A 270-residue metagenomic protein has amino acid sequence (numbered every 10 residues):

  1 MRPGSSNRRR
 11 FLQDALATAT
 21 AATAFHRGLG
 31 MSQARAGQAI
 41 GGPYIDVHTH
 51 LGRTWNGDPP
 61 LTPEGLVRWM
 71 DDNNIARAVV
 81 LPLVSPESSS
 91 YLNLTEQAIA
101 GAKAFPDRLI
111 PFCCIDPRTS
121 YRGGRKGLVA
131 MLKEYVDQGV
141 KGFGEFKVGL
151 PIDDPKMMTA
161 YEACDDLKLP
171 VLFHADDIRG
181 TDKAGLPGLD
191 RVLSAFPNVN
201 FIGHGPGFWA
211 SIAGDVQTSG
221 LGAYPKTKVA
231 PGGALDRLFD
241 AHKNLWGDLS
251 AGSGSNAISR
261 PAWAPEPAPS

Functional and structural regions predicted by a protein language model:
R2-A19: N-terminal secretory signal peptides and thylakoid transit peptides that target proteins across membranes
H26-N56: C-terminal segment of N-terminal export signals and the immediately downstream linker at the start of the mature
I45-V47, V80-P82, F112-C114, G144 (+2 more regions): Active-site neighborhood of phospho(di)ester-bond hydrolases with catalytic His/Asp-centered motifs
L61-L66, Y91-A100, K126-A130, G185-D190 (+2 more regions): Alpha-helical scaffolding within the catalytic cores of extracellular/periplasmic polymer-degrading hydrolases
L66-L81: Catalytic domains of carbohydrate-active enzymes, especially glycoside hydrolases
M70, A102-P106, L193-S194, F239-D240: N-terminal cationic-hydrophobic initiation segments that often serve targeting/anchoring roles
A76-R77, S85, S89-A184: Active-site gating/metal-coordination segments in enzymes
G142, D154-S270: Catalytic pocket-lining loop regions of alpha/beta-barrel enzymes, especially the amidohydrolase/enolase/GH5 lineages
